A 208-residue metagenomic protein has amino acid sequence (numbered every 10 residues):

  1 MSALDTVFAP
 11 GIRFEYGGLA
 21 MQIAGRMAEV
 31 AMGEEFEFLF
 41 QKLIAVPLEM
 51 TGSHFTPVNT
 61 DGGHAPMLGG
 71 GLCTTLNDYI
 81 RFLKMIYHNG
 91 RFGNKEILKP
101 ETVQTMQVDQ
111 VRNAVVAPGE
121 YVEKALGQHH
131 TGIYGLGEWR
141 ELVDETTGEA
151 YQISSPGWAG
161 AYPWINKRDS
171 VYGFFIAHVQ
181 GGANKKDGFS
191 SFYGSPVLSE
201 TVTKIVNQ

Functional and structural regions predicted by a protein language model:
M1-I80: Catalytic-site signature segments of enzymes, centered on catalytic residues
E15-Y16, F36, N94-L98, I153: Short, surface-exposed helix-loop/turn micro-motifs enriched in polar/charged residues
V46, R81-K84, Q104, V108: Generic alpha-helical structural context detector
G52-N77, V108-F174: Active-site Gly/Thr loop motif
M85-N94: Non-catalytic, well-ordered alpha-helical segments in soluble enzyme domains
E96-T105, V116: A penicillin-recognizing enzyme superfamily signal
V115-P118, V143, G182-Q208: Short, gly/Ser/Thr-rich active-site loops of penicillin-recognizing serine hydrolases
F175-G182: C-terminal soluble interaction/assembly domains
